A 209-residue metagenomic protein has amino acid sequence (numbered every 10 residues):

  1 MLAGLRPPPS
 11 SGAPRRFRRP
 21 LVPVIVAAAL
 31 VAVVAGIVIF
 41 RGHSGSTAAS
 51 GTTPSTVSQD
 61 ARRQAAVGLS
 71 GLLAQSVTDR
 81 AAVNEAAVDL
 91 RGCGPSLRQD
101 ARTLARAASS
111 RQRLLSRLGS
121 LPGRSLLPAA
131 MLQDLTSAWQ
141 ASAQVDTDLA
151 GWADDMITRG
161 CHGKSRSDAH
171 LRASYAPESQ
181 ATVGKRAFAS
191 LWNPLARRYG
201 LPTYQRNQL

Functional and structural regions predicted by a protein language model:
M1-G4: Low-complexity, Pro/Ser/Thr/Gly/Ala-rich intrinsically disordered linkers and tails that serve as
R6-P54: Hydrophobic single-pass membrane-targeting/anchoring helices
G36-I39, T52-T56, R80, S109-R113: Short intrinsically disordered, low-complexity segments
G42, T56, G123-S125: Generic low-polarity alpha-helical segments
A48-S70: Short extracytoplasmic/periplasmic juxtamembrane "stem" segments immediately C-terminal to an N-terminal membrane anchor
Q64-A153, G163-L209: Alpha-helical segments in soluble extracytoplasmic regions
